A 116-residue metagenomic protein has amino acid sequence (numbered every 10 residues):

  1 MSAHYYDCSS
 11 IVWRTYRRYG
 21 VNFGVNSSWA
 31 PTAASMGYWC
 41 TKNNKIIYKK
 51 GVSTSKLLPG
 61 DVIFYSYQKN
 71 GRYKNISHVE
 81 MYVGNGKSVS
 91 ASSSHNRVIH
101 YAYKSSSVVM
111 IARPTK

Functional and structural regions predicted by a protein language model:
M1-P59, S105-V108: Catalytic cysteine-centered active-site loop
N43, I47-S53, K69-K116: Aromatic- and glycine-rich peptidoglycan recognition patches
V62-F64, M81: Hydrophobic beta-strand signal
